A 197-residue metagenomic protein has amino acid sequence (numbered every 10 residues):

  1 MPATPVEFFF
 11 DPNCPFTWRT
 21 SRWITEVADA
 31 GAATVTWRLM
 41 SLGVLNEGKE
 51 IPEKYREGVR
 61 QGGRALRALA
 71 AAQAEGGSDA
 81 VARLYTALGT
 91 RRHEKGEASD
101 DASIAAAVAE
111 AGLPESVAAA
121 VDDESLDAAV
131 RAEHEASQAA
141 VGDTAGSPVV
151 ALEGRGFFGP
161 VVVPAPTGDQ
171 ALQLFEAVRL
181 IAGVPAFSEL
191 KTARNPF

Functional and structural regions predicted by a protein language model:
P2-E7: Extreme N-terminal starter segment of soluble prokaryotic enzymes
P12, W18-A105, A177-I181, E189-A193 (+1 more regions): Structural alpha/beta surface segment adjacent to cysteine/selenocysteine redox centers across thiol/disulfide enzymes
W23-V27, D101-F197: C-terminal cap of thioredoxin/glutaredoxin-like
